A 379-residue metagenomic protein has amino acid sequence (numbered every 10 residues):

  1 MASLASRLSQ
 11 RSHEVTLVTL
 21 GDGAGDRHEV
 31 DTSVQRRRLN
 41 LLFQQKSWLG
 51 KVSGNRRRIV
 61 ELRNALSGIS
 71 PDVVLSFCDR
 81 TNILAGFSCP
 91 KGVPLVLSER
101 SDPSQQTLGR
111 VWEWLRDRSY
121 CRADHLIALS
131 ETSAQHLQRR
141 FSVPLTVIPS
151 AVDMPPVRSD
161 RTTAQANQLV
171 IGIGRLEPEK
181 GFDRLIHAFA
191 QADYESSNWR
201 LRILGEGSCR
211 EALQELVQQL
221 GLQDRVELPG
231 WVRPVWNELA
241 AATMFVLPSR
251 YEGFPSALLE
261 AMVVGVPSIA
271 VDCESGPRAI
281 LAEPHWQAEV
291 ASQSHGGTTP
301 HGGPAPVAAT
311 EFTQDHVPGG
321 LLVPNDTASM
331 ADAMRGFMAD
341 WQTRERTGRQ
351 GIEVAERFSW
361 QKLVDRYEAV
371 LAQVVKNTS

Functional and structural regions predicted by a protein language model:
A2-S3, I83, Q168, G172-Q191 (+1 more regions): A conserved mid-protein helix/loop that constitutes part of the nucleotide-sugar donor-binding site
S6-G50, Q138, V147, S208: N-terminal strand-loop element at the rim of the active site of nucleotide-sugar-dependent glycosyltransferases
S76-N82, E99: Short His-centered aromatic/hydrophobic patch
T132, A151: Carbohydrate-associated surface elements
Q214-G230: Nucleotide-activated donor-binding/catalytic signature segment of Leloir-type glycosyltransferases, i.e., the conserved
W231, R250: Aromatic "clamp/platform" in nucleotide-sugar-dependent glycosyltransferases that forms part of the donor/acceptor
R278-R335: Change "using UDP/GDP/dTDP sugars" to "using nucleotide sugars
G336, T343-R357: A short, well-ordered alpha-helix in the C-terminal region of glycosyltransferases
